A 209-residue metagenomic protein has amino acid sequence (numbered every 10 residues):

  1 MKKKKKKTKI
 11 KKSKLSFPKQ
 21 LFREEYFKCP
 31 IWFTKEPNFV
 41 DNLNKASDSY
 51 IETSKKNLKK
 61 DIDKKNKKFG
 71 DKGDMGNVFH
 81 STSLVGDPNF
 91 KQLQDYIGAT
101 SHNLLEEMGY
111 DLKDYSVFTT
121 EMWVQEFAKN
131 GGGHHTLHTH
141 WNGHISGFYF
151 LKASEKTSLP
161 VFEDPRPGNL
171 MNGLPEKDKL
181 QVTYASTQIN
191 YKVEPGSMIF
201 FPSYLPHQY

Functional and structural regions predicted by a protein language model:
M1-K11: Intrinsically disordered, low-complexity polybasic segments
K9-D111: Non-heme Fe(II)/2-oxoglutarate
E24-E25, Y115, H138, V182: Sterically constrained small-residue positions within well-ordered secondary structures of folded domains
F39, S154, P167-G168, L205-H207: Short, solvent-exposed loop/turn segments at secondary-structure junctions
D111-M122: A short coil-to-beta-strand element that immediately follows conserved catalytic motifs
S116-F118, W141-G143, F201: Residue-level preference for beta-strand/loop junctions
V124-M198: Catalytic core of non-heme Fe(II) oxygenases with the double-stranded beta-helix
H134, I199, Y204-Q208: Histidine-centered metal-chelating micro-motifs
